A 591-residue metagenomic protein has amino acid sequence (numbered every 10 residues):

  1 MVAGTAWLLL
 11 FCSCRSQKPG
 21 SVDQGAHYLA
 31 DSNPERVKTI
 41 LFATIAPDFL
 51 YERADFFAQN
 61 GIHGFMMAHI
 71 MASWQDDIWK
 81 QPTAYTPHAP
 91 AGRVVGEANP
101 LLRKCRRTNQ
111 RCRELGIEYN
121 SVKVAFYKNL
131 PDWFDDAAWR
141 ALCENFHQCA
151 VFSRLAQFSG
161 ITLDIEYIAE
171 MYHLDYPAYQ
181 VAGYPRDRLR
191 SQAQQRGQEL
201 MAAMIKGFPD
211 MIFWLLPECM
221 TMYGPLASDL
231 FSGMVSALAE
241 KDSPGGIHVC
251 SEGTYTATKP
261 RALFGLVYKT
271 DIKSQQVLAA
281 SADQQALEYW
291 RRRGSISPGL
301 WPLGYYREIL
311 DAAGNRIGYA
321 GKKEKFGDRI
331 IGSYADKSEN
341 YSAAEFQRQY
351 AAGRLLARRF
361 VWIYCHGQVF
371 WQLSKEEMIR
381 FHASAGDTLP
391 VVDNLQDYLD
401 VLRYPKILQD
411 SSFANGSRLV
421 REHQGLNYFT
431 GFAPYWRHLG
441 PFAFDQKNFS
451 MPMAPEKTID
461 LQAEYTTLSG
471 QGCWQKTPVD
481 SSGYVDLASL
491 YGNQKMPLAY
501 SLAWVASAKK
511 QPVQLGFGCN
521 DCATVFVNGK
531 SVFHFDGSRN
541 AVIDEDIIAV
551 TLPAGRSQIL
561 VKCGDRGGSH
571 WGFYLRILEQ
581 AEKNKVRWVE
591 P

Functional and structural regions predicted by a protein language model:
V2-L10: Bacterial N-terminal signal peptides
L10-A26: Bacterial Sec-dependent signal peptides at the C-terminal "C-region" and cleavage site
S21-L419: Glycan-processing catalytic domains of CAZymes
N415-L487, V561-P591: Accessory carbohydrate-binding/adhesion or oligomerization-edge regions at the termini of glycan-active proteins
S489-A499, D536-A541: Extracellular beta-rich ligand/substrate-recognition surface
S501-V513, A549-A554: Extracellular and analogous surface-interaction loops
S507, Q511-F526, I559: Aromatic-lined ligand-binding clefts that engage carbohydrates, nucleic acids, or primary amines
V527-Y574: Beta-strand-rich ligand-recognition modules
